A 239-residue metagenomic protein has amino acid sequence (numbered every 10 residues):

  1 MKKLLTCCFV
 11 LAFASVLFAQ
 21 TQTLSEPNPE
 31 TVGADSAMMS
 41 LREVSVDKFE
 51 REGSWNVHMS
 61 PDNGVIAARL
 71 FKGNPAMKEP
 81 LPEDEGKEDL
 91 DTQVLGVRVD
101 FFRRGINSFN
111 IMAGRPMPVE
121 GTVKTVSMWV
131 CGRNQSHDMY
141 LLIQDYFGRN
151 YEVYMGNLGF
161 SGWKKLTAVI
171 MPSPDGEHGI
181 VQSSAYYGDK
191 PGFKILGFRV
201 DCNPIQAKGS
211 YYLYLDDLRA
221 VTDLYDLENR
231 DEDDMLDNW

Functional and structural regions predicted by a protein language model:
M1-L5, Q20: Short, Lys/Arg-enriched, disordered terminal segments
L4-A14: Sec-dependent N-terminal signal peptides
S15-A19: Sec/Tat signal peptide C-region and signal peptidase I cleavage site
Q20-W239: Beta-rich carbohydrate-recognition modules and glycan-binding surfaces
